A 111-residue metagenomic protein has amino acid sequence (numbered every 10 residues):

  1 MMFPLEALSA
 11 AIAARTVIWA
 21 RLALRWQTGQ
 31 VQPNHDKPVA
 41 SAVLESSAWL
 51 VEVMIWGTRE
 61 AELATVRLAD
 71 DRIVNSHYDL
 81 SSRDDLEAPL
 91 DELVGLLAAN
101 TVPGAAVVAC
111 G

Functional and structural regions predicted by a protein language model:
M1-S46, A69-L80, L86-A88, V107-G111: Negatively charged, low-complexity tracts enriched in Asp/Glu with abundant Ser/Thr
L50: Histidine-centered metal-chelating micro-motifs
M54-T58: Short beta-strand micro-motifs enriched in acidic
E60-R72: Amphipathic beta-strand/beta-sheet edge segments enriched in Tyr/Trp
A64-T65, A88, T101: Alpha-helix boundary/interfacial micro-motifs
G95-G111: Short, charged, intrinsically disordered terminal tails
